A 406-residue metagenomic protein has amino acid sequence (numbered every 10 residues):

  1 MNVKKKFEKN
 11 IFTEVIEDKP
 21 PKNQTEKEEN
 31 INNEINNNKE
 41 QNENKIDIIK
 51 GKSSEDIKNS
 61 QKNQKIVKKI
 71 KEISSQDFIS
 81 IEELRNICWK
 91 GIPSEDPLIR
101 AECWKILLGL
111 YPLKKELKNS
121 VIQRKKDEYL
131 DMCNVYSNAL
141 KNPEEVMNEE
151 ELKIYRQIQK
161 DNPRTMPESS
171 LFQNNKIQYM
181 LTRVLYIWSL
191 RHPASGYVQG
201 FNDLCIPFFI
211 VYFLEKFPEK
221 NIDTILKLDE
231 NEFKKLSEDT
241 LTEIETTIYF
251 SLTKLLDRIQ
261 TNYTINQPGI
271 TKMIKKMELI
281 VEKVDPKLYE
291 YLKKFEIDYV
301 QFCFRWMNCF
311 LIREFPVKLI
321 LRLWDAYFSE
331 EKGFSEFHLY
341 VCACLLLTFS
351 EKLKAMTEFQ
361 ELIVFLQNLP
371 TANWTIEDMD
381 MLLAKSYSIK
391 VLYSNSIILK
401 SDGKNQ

Functional and structural regions predicted by a protein language model:
M1-A194, C205, F209-L241, K400-Q406: N-terminal transition regions in large eukaryotic proteins
V15, K69-E72, I87, I106 (+11 more regions): Alpha-helical recognition domains of nuclear gene-regulatory proteins
D56-K65, E230-Q301, K332-Q406: Extended, Lys/Glu/Leu-rich amphipathic alpha-helical scaffolds
N59-K69, S80-L84, E95, I99-R100 (+18 more regions): Alpha-helical interaction elements in eukaryotic regulators
K115-E116, F217, N221, I265 (+3 more regions): Intrinsically disordered, low-complexity regions enriched in proline, serine, glycine and charged residues
E116-L117, V121-S169, I244-F302, W306: Aromatic-anchored, charged helix-turn/loop surface patch used as a conserved interaction hotspot
I312-K318, F328: Extended serine/threonine-enriched, polar tracts that run as long, contiguous segments within proteins
L321, D325: Glycine-rich ThDP/TPP pyrophosphate-binding loop and its adjacent helix/strand module within ThDP-dependent enzymes
